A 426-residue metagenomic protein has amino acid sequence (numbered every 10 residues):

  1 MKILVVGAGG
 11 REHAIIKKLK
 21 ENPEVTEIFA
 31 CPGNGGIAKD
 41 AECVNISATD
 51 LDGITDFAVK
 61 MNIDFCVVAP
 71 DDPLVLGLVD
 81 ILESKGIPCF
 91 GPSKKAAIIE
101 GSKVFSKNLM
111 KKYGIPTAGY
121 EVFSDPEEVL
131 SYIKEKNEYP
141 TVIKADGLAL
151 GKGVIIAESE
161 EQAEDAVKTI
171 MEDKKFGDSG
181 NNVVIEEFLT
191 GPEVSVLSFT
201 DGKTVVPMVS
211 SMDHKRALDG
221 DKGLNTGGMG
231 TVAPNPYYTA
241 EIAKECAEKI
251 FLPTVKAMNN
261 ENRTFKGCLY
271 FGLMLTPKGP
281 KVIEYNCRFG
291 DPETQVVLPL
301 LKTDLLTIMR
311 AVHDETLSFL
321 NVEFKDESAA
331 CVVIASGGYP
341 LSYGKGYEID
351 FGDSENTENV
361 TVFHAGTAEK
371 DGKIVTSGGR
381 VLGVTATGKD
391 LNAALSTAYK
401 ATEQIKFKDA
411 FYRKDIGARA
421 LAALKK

Functional and structural regions predicted by a protein language model:
M1-K94: ATP-binding N-terminal substructure of ATP-dependent carboxylate-amine bond-forming enzymes
C43-T49, E121-D125, A157: Short acidic-hydrophobic, aromatic-tinged amphipathic segments that line or gate anion-handling sites
F90-G153: A conserved helix-loop-beta module that forms one wall/lid of the active-site cleft in ATP-utilizing catalytic domains
G153-T294: Internal nucleotide-binding/catalytic subdomain
A247-L269, N286-N359: Active-site "cap" helix and flanking loop/linker of ATP-utilizing ligase/carboxylase catalytic domains
K345-G383: Generic long, charged, amphipathic alpha-helical segments
A368-D371, V375-K426: Generic C-terminus detector
